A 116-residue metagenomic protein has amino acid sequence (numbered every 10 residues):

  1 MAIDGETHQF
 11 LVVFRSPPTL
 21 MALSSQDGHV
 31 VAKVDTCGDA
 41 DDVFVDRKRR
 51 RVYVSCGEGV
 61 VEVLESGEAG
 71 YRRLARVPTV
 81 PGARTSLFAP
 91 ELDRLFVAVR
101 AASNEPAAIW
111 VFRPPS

Functional and structural regions predicted by a protein language model:
M1-S116: Predominantly soluble domains enriched in secretory-pathway, periplasmic, or organellar proteins
